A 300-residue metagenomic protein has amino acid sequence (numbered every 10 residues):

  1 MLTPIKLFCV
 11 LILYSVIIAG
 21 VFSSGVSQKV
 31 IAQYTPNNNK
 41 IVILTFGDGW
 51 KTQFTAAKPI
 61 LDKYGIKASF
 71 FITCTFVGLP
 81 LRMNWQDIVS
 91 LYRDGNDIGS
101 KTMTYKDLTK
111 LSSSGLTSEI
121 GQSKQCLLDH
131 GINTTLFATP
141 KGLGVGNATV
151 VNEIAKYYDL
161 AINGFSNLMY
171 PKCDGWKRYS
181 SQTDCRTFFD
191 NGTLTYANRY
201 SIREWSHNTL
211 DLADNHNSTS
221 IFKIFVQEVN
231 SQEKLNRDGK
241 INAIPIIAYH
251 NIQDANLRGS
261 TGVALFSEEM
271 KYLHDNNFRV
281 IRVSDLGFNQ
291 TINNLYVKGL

Functional and structural regions predicted by a protein language model:
M1-I12: Bacterial N-terminal signal peptides that target proteins for export
V10-V21: Bacterial N-terminal signal peptides
V21-Q33: Sec-dependent signal peptide cleavage junction
V30-T55, I246-N251: Boundary/entry segment of secreted carbohydrate-active catalytic domains
K40-V42, D62-D184, L194-D211, I241-Q253 (+1 more regions): Metal-dependent polysaccharide deacetylase catalytic core of the NodB/CE4 family, i.e., the active-site-bearing domain
T45-F46, G99, V280: Generic enzyme active-site microenvironment
F54, N84, L116, I120 (+2 more regions): Aromatic/hydrophobic pocket-lining residues that form the small-molecule binding cavity in soluble enzyme cores
W205-I281: Catalytic grooves of carbohydrate-active enzymes
